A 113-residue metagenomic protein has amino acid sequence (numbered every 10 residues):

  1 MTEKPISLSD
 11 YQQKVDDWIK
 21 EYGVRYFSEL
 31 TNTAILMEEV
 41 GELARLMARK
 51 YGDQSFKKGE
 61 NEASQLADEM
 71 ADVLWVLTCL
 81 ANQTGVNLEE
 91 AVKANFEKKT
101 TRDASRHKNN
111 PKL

Functional and structural regions predicted by a protein language model:
M1-M70, L74-L113: Flexible "arm" and connector segments at domain edges
